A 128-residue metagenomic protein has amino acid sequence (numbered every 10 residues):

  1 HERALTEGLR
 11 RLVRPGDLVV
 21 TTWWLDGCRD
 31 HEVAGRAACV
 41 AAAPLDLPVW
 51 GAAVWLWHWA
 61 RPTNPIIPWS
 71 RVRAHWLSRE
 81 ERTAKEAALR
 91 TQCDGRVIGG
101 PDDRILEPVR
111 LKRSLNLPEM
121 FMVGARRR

Functional and structural regions predicted by a protein language model:
H1, P44-R128: The feature marks non-catalytic terminal segments
H1-V49, A87-T91, V109: Active-site beta-strand->loop->alpha-helix modules in alpha/beta enzyme cores, enriched in Gly/His/Asp(Glu)
